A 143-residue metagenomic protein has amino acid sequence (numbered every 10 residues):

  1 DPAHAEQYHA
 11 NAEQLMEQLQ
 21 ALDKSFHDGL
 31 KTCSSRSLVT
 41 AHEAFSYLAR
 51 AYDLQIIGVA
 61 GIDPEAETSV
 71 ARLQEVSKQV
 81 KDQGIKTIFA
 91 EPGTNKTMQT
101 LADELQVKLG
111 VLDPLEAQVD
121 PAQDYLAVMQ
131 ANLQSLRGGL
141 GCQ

Functional and structural regions predicted by a protein language model:
D1-Q143: Extracytoplasmic metal-acquisition and chelation regions
